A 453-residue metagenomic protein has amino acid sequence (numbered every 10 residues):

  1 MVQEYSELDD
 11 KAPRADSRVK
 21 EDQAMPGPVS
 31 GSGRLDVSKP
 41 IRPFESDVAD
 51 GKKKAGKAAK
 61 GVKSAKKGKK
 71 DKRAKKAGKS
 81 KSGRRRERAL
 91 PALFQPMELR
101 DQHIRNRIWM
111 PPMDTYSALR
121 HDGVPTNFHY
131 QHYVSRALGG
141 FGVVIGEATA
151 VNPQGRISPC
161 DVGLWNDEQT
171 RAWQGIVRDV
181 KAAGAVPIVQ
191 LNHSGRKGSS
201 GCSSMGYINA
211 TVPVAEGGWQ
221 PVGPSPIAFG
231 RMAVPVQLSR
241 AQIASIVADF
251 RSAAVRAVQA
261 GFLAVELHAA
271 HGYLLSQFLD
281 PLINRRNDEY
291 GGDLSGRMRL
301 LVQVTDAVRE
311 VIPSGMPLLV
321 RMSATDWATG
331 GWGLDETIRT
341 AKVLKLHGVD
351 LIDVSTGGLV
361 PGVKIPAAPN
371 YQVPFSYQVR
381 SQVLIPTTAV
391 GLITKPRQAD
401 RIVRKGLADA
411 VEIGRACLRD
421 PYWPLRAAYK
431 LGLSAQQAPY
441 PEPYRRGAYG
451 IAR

Functional and structural regions predicted by a protein language model:
V2-D47, A55: Mixed-charge, low-complexity intrinsically disordered regions enriched for alternating acidic
S17, E45, A49-R85: Asparagine/serine/threonine-enriched low-complexity, disordered tracts, especially those forming N-linked glycosylation
Q23, E45, K63, L431-G432: Generic secondary-structure transition motif, activating predominantly at the C-termini of alpha-helices
D50, K60, K79-R453: Flavin-dependent oxidoreductase catalytic cores
